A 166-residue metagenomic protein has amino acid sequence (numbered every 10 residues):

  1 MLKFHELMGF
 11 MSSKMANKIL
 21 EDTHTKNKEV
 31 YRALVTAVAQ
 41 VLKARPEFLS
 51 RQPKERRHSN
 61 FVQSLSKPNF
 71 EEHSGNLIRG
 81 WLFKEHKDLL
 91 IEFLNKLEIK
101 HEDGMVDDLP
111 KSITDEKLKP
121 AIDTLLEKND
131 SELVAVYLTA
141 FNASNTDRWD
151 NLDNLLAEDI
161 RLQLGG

Functional and structural regions predicted by a protein language model:
M1-F4, N76, F93, G166: N-terminal low-hydrophobic presequence detector
M1-K3, G9-S12, K43, P53 (+2 more regions): Glycine-centered secondary-structure boundary/capping sites
L2-V30: Charged, amphipathic alpha-helical stretches
T23-N154: Acidic, low-complexity, intrinsically disordered interaction modules
I160-G166: Short acidic DE-rich linear segments
